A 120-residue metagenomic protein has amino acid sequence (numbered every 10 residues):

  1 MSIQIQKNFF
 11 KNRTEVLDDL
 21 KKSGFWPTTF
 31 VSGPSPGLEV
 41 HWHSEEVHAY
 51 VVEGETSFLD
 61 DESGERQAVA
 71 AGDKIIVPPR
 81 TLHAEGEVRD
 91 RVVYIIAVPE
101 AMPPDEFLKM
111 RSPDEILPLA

Functional and structural regions predicted by a protein language model:
M1-S32, L38-E39, S112-A120: A short, N-terminal "cap"/entry segment at the start of jelly-roll beta-barrel domains of the cupin/DSBH fold
W26, S35-P36, E53-S57, E100-M102: Short, charged/polar surface micro-motifs in flexible loops or helix N-caps
E39, H48, G64-Q67: Short, surface-exposed secondary-structure edge patches
W42-F58: Short, conserved beta-strand element in jelly-roll/cupin
L59-D61, G86: A generic structural motif
E62-P79: Short acidic-glycine-tyrosine-enriched beta hairpin
P79-D105: Ligand-binding loop in jelly-roll beta-barrel domains
I96-A120: A generic hydrophobic-segment detector
